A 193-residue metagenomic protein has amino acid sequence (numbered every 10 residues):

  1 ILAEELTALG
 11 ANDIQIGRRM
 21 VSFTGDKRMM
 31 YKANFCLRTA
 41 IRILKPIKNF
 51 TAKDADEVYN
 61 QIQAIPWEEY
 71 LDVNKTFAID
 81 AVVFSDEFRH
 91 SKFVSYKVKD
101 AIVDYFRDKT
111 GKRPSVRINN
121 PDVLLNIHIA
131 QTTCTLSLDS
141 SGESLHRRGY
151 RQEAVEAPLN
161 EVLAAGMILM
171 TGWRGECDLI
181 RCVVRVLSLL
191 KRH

Functional and structural regions predicted by a protein language model:
I1-V123, S140, H146: Accessory substrate-recognition/RNA-binding modules or partner subunits associated with SAM-dependent
V82, A130-M170: Class I S-adenosyl-L-methionine
N120-D122, A130-T132, R174: Short, well-ordered loop/turn elements at secondary-structure boundaries
L124, T133-T135, D178-L179: Beta-sheet entry/capping signal
I127: Carboxylate-rich, divalent-cation-coordinating active-site regions
L159-H193: Conserved S-adenosyl-L-methionine
